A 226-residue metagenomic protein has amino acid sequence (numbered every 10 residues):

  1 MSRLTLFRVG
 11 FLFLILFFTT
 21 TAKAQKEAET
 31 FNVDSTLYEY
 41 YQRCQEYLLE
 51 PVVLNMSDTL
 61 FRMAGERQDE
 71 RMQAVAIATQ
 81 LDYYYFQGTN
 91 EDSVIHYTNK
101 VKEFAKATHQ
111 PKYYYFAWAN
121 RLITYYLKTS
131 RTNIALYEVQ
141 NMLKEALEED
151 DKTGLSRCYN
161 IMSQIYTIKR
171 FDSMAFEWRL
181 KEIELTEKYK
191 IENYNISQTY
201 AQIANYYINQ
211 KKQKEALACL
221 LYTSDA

Functional and structural regions predicted by a protein language model:
F31, R71, K112-Y114, T153 (+1 more regions): Residue signature of alpha-solenoid helical repeat architecture, marking inter-repeat boundaries and helix-start
S35, V75-A76, F116-A117, R157 (+1 more regions): Residue register of alpha-helical TPR repeats
V53, L60, V94, K100-V101 (+6 more regions): Tetratricopeptide repeat
Q68, H109, D150, K190-I191: Structural signature of alpha-solenoid helical repeat scaffolds
D82, I123-T124, Q164, N205: Residue-level recognition of tetratricopeptide repeat
Q87-G88, K128-T129, E149, K169 (+1 more regions): Structural motif corresponding to the intra-repeat A-B loop/turn of tetratricopeptide repeats
Y222-A226: Conserved small/polar residues in nucleotide/adenosyl-binding loops
